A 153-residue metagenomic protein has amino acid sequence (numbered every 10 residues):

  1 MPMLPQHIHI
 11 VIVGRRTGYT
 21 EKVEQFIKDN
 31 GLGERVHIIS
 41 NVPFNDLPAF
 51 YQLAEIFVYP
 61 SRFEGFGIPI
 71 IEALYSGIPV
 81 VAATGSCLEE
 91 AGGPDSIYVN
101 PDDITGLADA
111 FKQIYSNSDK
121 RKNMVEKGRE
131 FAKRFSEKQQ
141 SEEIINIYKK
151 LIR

Functional and structural regions predicted by a protein language model:
I8-E24: Glycosyltransferase donor-sugar binding loop
E21-N45: Nucleotide-activated donor-binding/catalytic signature segment of Leloir-type glycosyltransferases, i.e., the conserved
V42, A49-A54, Y59: Short alpha-helical donor nucleotide-sugar binding micro-motif in glycosyltransferases
R62: Aromatic "clamp/platform" in nucleotide-sugar-dependent glycosyltransferases that forms part of the donor/acceptor
I70, Y75, P79-A82: Short hydrophobic beta-strand element within catalytic cores of glycosyltransferases and related nucleotide-activated
I97-I104, Q113-S118: Conserved acidic donor-binding segment of nucleotide-sugar-dependent glycosyltransferases
Q113-E130, K150-R153: Conserved donor-nucleotide binding/catalytic region of nucleotide-linked donor-dependent transferases
E137-R153: C-terminal alpha-helical cap of glycosyltransferases
